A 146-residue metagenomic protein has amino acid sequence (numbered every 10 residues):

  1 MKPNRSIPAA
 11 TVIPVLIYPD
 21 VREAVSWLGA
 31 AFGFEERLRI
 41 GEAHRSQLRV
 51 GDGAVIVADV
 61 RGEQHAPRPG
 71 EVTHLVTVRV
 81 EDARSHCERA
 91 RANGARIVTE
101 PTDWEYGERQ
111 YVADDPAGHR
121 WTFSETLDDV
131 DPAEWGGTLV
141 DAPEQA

Functional and structural regions predicted by a protein language model:
M1-V15, V25-D114, S124-A146: Vicinal oxygen chelate
L16-D20: Short, surface-exposed ligand-recognition loops at beta-strand->loop->(often short) alpha-helix junctions that present
A117: C-terminal catalytic core of tyrosine-transesterase DNA break-rejoin enzymes
